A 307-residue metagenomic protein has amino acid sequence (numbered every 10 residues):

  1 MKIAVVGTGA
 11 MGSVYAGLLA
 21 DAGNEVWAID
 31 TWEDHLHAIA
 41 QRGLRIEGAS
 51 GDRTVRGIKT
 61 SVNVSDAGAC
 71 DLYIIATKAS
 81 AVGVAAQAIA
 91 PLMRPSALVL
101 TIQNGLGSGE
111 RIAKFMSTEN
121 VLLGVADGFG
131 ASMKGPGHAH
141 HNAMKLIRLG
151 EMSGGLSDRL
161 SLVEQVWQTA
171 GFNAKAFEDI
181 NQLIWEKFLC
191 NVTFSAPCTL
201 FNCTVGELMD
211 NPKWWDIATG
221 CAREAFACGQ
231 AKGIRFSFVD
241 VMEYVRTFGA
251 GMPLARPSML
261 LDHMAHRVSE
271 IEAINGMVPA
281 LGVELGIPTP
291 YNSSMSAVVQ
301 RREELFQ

Functional and structural regions predicted by a protein language model:
M1-D52: NAD(P)+-binding Rossmann beta1-loop-alpha1 motif at the extreme N-terminus of oxidoreductases
V5, I29, I75-A76, I102 (+3 more regions): Active-site-adjacent beta-strand anchor residues
G17, D21, Q87-P91, K114 (+3 more regions): Short, well-ordered alpha-helices that flank and scaffold nucleotide-derived cofactor binding pockets
I29, R53-H138: Rossmann-like NAD(P)(H) cofactor-binding subdomain of soluble oxidoreductases
L92, F115-N120, G135-F238: Internal alpha-helical scaffold of NAD(P)-dependent oxidoreductase catalytic cores
I217-Q307: NAD(P)-dependent Rossmann-like dehydrogenase/reductase catalytic/cofactor-binding core
